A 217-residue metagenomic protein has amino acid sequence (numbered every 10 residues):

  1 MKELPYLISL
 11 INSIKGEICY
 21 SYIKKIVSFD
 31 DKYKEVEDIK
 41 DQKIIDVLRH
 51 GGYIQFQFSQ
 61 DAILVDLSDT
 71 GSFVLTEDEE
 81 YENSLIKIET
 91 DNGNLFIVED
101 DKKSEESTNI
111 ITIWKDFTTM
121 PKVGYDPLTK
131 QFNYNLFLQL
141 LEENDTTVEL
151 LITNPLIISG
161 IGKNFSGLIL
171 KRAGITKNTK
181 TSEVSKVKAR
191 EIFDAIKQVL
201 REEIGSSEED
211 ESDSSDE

Functional and structural regions predicted by a protein language model:
M1-E106, W114-D116, Q131, Q198: Gly/Gly-Pro- and Ser/Thr-rich, intrinsically disordered tail segments characteristic of DNA damage-repair and tolerance
Y20, K122-G124, G174: Glycine-centered secondary-structure boundary/capping sites
Y22-V36, L48, Q57, L64 (+1 more regions): Basic, nucleic-acid-binding surfaces and adjacent catalytic neighborhoods in DNA/RNA-processing proteins
Q42, E79, P127, E211-E217: Short linear motifs in intrinsically disordered/low-complexity regions
G71, T118-P121, S182: Flexible, active-site-adjacent loop/turn segments at secondary-structure boundaries
F96-S159, I192: Long, highly charged, low-complexity intrinsically disordered interaction regions that mediate electrostatic DNA/RNA
